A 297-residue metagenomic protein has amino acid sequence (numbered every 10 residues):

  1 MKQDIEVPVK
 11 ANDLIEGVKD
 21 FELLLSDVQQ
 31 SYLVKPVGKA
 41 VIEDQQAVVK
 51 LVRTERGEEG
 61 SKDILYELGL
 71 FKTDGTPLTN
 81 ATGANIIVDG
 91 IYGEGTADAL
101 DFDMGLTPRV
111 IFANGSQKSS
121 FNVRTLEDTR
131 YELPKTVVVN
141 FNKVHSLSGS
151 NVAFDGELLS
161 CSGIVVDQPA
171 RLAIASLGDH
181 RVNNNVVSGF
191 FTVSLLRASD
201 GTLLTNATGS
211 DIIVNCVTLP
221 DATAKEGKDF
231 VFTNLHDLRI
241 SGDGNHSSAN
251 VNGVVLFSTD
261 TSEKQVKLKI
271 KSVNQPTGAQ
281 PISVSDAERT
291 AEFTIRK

Functional and structural regions predicted by a protein language model:
M1-K297: Short boundary segments that mark the start of a structured unit
